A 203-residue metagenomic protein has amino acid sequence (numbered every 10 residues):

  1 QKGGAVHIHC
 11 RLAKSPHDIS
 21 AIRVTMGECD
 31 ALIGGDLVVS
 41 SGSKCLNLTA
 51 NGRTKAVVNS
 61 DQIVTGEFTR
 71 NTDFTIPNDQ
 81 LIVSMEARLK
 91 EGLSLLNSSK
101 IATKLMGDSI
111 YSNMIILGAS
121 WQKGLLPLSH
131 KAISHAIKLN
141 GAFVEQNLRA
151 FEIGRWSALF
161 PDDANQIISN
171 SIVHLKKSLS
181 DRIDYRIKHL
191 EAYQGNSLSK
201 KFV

Functional and structural regions predicted by a protein language model:
Q1-V203: Active-site cofactor/cluster-binding pocket
